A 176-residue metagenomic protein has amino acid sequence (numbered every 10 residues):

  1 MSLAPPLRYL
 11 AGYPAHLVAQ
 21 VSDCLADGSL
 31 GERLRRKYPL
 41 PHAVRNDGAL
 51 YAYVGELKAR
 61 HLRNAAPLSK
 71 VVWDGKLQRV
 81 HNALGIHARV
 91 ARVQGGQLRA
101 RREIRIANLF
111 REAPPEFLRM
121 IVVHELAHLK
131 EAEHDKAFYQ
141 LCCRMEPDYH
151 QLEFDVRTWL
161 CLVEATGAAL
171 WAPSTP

Functional and structural regions predicted by a protein language model:
M1-R119, L129-P176: Active-site-proximal or metal-binding-adjacent scaffold patches in catalytic folds
E125: Walker B catalytic acidic pair
